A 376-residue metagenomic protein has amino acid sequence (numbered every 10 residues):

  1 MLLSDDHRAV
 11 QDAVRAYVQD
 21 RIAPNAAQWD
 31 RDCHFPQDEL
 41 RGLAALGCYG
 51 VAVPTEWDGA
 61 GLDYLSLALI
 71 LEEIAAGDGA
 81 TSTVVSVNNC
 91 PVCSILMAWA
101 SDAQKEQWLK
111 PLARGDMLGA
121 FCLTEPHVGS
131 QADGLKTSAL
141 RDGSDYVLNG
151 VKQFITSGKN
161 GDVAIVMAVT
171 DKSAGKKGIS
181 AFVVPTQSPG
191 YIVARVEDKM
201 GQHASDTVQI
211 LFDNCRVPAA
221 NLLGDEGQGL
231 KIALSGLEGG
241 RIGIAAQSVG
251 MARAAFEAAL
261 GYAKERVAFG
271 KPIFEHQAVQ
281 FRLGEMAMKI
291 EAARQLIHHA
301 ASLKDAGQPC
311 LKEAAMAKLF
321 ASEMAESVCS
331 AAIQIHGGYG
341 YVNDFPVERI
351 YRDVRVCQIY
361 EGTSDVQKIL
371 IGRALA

Functional and structural regions predicted by a protein language model:
M1-V87, W99-Q104, P111, G115 (+5 more regions): Alpha-helical interface subdomain recognition
G47, L71-A75, A168, V184-P189 (+1 more regions): Short Ser/Thr-interspersed hydrophobic loop/turn segments at strand-loop and sheet-helix junctions that line or gate
L62-D63, Q131-D133, S157-D162, G175-G178 (+2 more regions): Short glycine/proline-enriched turns and hinge-like loops at secondary-structure junctions
V85, L112, H127-S130, F154-S157 (+2 more regions): Short Gly/Pro-enriched turn/cap motifs at secondary-structure boundaries
C93-W99: Flexible, glycine-rich active-site loops centered on histidine and acidic residues that chelate a metal or position
G115-L123, M167: A short, Trp-centered hydrophobic/proline-enriched beta-strand micro-motif
G134, Q187-P218: Flexible, small-/acidic-enriched active-site or ligand-binding loops
D145, N149-V193: A short core secondary-structure module
